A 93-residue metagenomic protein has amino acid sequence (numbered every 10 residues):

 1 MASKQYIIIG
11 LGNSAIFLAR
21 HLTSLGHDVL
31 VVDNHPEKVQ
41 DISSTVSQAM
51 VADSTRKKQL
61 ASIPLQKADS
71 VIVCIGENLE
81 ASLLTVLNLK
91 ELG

Functional and structural regions predicted by a protein language model:
M1-G93: Cytosolic regulatory regions of ion transport systems
